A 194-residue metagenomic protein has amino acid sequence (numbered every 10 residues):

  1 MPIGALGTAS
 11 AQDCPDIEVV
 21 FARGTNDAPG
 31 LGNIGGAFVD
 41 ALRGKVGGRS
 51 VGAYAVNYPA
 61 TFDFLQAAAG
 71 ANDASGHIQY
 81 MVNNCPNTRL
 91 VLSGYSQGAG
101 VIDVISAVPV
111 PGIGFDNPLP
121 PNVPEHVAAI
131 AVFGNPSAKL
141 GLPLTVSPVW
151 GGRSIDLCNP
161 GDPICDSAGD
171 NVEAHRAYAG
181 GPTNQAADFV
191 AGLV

Functional and structural regions predicted by a protein language model:
P2-I17: C-terminal region of N-terminal signal peptides and the immediate post-cleavage residues of exported proteins
P2-I3, V101, T183-A187: Hydrophobic alpha-helical membrane segments, chiefly transmembrane helices and signal peptide h-regions, characterized
A5-T8, D188, G192-V194: N-terminal charge/polar-biased segments
A9, Y54, I155: A broad, low-specificity signal marking well-ordered, structured residues that form hydrophobic/aromatic
D13-R89, P160-T183, A187-G192: Active-site catalytic motif of lipid deacylating hydrolases and related acyltransferases
N72-G151, I155, I164: Serine-dependent carboxylesterase/thioesterase catalytic core of lipase-like alpha/beta-hydrolase/SGNH enzymes
